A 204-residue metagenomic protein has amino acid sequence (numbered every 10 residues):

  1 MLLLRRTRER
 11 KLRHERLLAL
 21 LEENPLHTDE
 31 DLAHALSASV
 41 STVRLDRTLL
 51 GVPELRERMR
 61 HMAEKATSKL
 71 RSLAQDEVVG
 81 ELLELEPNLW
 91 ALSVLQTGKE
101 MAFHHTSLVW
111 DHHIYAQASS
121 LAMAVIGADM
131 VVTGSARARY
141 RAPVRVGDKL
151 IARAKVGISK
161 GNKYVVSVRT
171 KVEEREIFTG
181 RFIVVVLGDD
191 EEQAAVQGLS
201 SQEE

Functional and structural regions predicted by a protein language model:
M1-H27: Extreme N-terminal segment that seeds HTH/winged-HTH DNA-binding domains in transcriptional regulators
T28-L36: Short alpha-helical "recognition helix" segments of helix-turn-helix
A35-L36, V40, R44-P53, E57 (+1 more regions): HotDog/MaoC-like acyl-thioester-processing domains
E54-S72: Short Lys/Arg-enriched helix C-cap and helix-to-coil transition segments that create basic nucleic-acid-contact patches
R71-V109: Catalytic strand-loop segment that frames the active site of acyl-thioester-processing enzymes
S107-Y115, S119-A122: Conserved mixed alpha/beta catalytic, RNA-binding, or beta-rich assembly cores of soluble enzyme, regulatory
S120-L150: Hydrophobic beta-strand-centered segment that forms part of the acyl-chain substrate-binding groove
P143-V165: Beta-rich strand-turn-strand
